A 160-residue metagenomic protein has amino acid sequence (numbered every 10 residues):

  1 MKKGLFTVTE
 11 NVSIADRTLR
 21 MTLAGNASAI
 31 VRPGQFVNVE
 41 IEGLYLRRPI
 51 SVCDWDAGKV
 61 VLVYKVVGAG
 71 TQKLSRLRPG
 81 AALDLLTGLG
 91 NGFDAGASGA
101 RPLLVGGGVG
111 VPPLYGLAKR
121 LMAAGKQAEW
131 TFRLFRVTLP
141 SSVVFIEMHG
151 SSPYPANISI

Functional and structural regions predicted by a protein language model:
K2-A81: Ferredoxin-reductase
A69-I160: FNR/FR-type flavoprotein reductase catalytic core
